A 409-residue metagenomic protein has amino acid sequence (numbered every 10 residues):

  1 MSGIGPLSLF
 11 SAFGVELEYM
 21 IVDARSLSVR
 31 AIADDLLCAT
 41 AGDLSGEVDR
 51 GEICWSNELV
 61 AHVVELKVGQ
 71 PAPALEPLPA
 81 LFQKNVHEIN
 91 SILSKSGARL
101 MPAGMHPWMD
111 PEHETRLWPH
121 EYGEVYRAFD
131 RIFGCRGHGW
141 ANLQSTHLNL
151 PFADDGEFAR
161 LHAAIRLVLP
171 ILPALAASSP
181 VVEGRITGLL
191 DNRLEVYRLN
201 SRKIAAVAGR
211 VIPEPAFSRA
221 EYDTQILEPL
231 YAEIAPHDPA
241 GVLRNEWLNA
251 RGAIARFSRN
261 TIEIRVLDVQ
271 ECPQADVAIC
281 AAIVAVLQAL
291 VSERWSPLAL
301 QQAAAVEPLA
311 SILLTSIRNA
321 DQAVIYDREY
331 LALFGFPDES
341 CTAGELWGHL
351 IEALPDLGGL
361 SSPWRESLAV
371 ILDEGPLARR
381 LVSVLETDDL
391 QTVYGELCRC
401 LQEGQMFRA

Functional and structural regions predicted by a protein language model:
M1-L81, E88-I92, G156, A174 (+1 more regions): C-terminal accessory/tail domains of diverse enzymes
T40, H87, A103, D110 (+8 more regions): Short, surface-exposed, charged/polar-biased interaction segments
E58-T146: Well-ordered mid-protein domain cores that form the structural environment of catalytic cofactors
A98-M101, L175-S179: Conserved short beta-strand edge segments in small beta-sheet-based binding/regulatory domains
D130-S178: Internal, well-ordered domain-core segments that constitute the primary functional module of diverse proteins
